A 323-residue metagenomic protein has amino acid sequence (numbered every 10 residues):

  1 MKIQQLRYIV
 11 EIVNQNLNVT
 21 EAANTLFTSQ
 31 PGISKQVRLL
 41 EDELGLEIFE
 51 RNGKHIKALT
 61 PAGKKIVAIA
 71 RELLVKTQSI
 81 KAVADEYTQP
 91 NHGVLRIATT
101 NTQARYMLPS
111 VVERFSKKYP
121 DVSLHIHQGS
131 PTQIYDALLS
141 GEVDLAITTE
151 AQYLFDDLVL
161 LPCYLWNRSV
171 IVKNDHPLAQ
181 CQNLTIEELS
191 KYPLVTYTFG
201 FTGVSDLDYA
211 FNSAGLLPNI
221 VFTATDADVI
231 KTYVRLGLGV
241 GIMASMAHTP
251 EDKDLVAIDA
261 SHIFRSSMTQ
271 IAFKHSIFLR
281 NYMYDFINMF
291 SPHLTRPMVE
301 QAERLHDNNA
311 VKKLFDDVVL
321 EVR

Functional and structural regions predicted by a protein language model:
I12-S29: Short helix-boundary/capping micro-motifs
E41-P61: A short LG(V/I)-centered, amphipathic sequence patch enriched for acidic residue(s) preceding the LG motif
Y87, S110-R114, T132-R168, V172 (+2 more regions): Short beta-strand-centered segments that line the small-molecule binding cleft or hinge of alpha/beta clamshell
H92-Y153, T223-A224: Central regulatory/effector-binding core of bacterial HTH transcription factors
S130-V143, T149, T202-I258, A310-V322: Hydrophobic hinge/microswitch elements
F155-L161, L165-W166, C181, V229-F278: Beta-alpha-beta core module
D157-L194: Flexible hinge/capping segments at coil-to-helix
A179, P193-A214, L279-N308: Secondary-structure junction motif
